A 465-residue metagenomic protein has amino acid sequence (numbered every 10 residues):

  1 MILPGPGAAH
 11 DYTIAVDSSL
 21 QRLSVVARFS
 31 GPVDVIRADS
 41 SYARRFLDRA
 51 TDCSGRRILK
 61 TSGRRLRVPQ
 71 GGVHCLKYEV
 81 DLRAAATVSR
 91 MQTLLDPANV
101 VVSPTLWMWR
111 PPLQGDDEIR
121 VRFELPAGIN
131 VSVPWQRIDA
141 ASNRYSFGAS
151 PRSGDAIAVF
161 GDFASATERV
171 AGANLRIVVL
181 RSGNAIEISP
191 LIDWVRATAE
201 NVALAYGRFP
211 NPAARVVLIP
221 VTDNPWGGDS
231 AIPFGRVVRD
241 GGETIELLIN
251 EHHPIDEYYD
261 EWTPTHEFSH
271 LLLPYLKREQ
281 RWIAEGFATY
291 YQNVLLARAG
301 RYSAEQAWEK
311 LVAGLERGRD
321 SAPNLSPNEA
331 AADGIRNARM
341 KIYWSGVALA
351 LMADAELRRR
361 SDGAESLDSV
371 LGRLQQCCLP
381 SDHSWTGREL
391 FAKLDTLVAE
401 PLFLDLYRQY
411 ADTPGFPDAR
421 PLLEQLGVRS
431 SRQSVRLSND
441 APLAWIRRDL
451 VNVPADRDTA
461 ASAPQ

Functional and structural regions predicted by a protein language model:
A8-R28, L379-Q465: Beta/coil-rich, acidic/histidine-enriched accessory regions frequently appended to metallopeptidases
A15-D17, A43-L94: A surface-exposed beta-strand-loop module
Q21-G31, V195, V202: Short, well-ordered beta-strand segments enriched in hydrophobic/aromatic residues
S30, E79-F163: Extended, low-hydrophobicity, Ser/Thr/Pro/Gly-biased non-transmembrane segments
A43-R49, D116-V133, R144-R152, S182-A214 (+1 more regions): Zn2+-dependent metallopeptidase catalytic core
T167-R281: Juxtacatalytic substrate-recognition/specificity segment
Y258, R278-A348, D354, R360-S361 (+1 more regions): Acidic/His/Gly-enriched intrinsically disordered linker/tail segments that often contain short helix/coil "MoRF-like"
